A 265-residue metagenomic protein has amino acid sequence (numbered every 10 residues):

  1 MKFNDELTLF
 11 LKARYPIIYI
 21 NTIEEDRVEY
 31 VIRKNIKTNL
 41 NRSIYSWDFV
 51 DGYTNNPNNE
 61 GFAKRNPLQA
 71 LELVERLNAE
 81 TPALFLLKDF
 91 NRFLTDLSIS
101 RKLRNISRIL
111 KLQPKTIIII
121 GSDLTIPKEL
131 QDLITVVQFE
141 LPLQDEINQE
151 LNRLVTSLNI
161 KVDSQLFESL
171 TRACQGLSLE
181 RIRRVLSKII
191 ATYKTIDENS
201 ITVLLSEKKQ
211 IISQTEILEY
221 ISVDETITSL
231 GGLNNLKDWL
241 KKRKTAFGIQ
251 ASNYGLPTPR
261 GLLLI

Functional and structural regions predicted by a protein language model:
M1-K37, F93-L97, R101: Glycine-rich P-loop/Walker A and Walker A-like loops and their local beta1-loop-alpha1 context in P-loop NTPases
F3-K12, Y19-E24, F49-N59, L133-T135 (+2 more regions): AAA+ P-loop ATPase motor domain of ring mechanoenzymes
L9-A13, K37-L40, V74-E80, S107-Q113 (+3 more regions): Conserved catalytic network of the ASCE P-loop NTPase/AAA+ motor domain
Y15-Y19, P82-L84, T116-I118, G261-L263: Residue-level preference for the first positions of well-ordered beta-strands
V28-Y30, T54-P57, T95, T125-L130 (+1 more regions): Switch/connector loops and helix/strand junctions flanking conserved nucleotide-binding motifs in nucleotide-processing
V31-N35, K102-I106, E129, L133 (+2 more regions): Alpha-helical scaffold elements adjacent to nucleotide-binding pockets in ATP/GTP-utilizing enzyme cores
S46-S100, T116-I120: Conserved P-loop NTPase "ATPase switch" module shared by AAA+ and STAND
R92-L94, S98-E129, V136, Q144: Sensor-1/coupling segment of RecA-like P-loop NTPase cores
